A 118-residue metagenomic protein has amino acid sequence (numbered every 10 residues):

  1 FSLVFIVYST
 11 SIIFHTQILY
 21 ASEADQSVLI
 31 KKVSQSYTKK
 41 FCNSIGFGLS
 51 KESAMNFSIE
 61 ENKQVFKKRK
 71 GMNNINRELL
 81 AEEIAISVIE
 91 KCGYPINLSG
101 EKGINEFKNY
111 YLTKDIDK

Functional and structural regions predicted by a protein language model:
F1-A21: Classical Sec-dependent N-terminal signal peptides that target proteins to the secretory pathway
S2, V7-S9, L29-I30, Y37 (+1 more regions): Short, flexible coil/linker segments at or flanking structured domains
V4, T16, V33, Y37 (+1 more regions): A general marker of short, structured functional hotspots
Y8, Y20, Y37, Y94 (+1 more regions): Sequence-level detector for tyrosine residue identity
S9, T16, S44, L98 (+1 more regions): Short linear motifs in intrinsically disordered/low-complexity regions
S22-M72, E83-I86, E90: Short N-proximal segments of mature Sec-exported proteins
N56-K118: Compact alpha-helical subdomains of small soluble proteins
